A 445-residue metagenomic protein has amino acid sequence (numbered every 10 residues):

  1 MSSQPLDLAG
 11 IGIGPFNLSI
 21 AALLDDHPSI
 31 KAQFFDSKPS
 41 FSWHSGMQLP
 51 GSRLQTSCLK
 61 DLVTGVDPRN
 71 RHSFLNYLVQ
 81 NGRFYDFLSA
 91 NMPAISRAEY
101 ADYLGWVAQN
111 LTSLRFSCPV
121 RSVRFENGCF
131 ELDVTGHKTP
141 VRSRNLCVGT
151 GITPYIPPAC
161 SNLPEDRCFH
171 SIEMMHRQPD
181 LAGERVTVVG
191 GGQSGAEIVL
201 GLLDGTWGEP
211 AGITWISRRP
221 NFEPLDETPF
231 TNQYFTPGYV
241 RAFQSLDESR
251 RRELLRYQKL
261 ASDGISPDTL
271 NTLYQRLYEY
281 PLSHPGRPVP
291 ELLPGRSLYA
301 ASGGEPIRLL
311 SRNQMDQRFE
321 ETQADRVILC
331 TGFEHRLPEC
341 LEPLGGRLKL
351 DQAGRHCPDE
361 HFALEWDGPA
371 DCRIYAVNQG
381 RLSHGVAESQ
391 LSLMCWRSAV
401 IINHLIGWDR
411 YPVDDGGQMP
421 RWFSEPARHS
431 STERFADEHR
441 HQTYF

Functional and structural regions predicted by a protein language model:
S2-P39, W43-S45, F87-Q193, E197-F445: Flavin (primarily FAD) cofactor-binding/catalytic cores of flavoenzymes
P50-S57, T64-D67: Nucleotide/phosphate-binding site architecture used for ATP/NTP-dependent chemistry
G65-A98: A conserved beta-strand/loop capping segment in the N-terminal third of enzymes that catalyze redox or closely related
